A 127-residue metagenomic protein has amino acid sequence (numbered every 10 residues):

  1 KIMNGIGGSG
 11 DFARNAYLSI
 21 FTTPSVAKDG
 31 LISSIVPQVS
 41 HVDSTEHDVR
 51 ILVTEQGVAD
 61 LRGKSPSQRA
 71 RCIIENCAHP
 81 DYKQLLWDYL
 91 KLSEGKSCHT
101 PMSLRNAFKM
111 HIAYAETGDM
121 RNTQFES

Functional and structural regions predicted by a protein language model:
K1-S127: Conserved phosphate- and dinucleotide-binding cores of soluble alpha/beta proteins, encompassing both enzyme active
